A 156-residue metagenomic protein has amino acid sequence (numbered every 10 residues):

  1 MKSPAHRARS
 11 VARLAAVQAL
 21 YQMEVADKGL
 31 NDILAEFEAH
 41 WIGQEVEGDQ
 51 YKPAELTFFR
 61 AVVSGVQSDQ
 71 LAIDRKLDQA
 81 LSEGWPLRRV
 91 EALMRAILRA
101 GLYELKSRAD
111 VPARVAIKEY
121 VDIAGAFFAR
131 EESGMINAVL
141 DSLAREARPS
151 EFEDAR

Functional and structural regions predicted by a protein language model:
M1-R156: N-terminal interaction/assembly modules
